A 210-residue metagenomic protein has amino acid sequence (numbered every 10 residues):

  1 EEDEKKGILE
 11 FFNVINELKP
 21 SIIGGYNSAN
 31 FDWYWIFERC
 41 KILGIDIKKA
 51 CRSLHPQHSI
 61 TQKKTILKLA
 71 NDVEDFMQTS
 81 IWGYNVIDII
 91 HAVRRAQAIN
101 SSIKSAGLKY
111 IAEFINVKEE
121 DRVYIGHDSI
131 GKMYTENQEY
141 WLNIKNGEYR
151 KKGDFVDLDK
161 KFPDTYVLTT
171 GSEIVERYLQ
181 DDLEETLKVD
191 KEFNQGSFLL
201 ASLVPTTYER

Functional and structural regions predicted by a protein language model:
E1-Y110, F114, K118: Conserved DEDDh/DEDDy metal-dependent 3′-5′ exonuclease domain
V14, I66, V73, V86 (+8 more regions): Extended aliphatic helical segments
A50, R122-V123, L200: Residue-level detector of family-conserved "landmark" positions at structurally sensitive sites
E120-D121, E139: Long, charge-rich alpha-helical interaction segments
R122-I130: Short beta-strand elements in bilobed, periplasmic/extracellular small-molecule ligand-binding domains
S129-R210: Common nucleic-acid-contacting/processivity interface regions adjacent to the catalytic cores of nucleic-acid enzymes
